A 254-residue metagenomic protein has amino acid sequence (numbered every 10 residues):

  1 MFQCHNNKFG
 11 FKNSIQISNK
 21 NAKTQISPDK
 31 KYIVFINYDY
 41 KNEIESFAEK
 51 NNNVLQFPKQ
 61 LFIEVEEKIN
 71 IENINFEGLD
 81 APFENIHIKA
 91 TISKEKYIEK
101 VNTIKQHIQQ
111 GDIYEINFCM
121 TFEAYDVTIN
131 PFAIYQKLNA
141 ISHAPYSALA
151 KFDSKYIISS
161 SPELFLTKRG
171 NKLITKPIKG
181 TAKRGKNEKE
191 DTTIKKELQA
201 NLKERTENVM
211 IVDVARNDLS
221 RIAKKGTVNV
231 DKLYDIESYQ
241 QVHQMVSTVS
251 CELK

Functional and structural regions predicted by a protein language model:
M1-K254: Extended alpha-helical targeting/anchoring segments, especially N-terminal organellar/secretory targeting helices
